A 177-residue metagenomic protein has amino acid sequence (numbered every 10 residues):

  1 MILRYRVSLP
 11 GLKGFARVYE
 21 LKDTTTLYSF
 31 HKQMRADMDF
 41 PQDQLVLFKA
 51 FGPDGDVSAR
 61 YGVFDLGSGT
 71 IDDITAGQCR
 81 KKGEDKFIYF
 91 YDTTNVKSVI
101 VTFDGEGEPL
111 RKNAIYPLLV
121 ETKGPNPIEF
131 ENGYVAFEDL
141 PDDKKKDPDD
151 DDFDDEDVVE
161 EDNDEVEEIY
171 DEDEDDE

Functional and structural regions predicted by a protein language model:
M1-E177: Short linear regulatory motifs enriched in tryptophan with gly/pro/ser
